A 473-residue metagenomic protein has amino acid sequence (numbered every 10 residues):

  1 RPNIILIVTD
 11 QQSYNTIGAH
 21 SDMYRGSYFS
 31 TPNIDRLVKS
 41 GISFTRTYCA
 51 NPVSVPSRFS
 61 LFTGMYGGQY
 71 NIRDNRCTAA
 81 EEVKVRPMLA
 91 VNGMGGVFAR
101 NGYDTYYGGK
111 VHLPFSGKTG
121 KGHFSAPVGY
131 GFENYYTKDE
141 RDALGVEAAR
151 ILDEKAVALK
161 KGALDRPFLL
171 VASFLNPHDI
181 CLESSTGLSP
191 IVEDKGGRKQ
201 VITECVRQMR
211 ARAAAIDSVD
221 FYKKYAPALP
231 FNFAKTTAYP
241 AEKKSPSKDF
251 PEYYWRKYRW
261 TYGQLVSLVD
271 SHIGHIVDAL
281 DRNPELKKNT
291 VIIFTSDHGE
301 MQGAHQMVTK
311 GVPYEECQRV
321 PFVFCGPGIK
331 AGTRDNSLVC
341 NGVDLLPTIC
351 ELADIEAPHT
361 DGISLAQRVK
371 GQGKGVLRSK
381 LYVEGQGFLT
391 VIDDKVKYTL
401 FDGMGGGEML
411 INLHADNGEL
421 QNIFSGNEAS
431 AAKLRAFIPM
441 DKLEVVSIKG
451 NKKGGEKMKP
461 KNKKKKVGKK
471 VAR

Functional and structural regions predicted by a protein language model:
R1-I42, D416, Q421-A429: Active-site-proximal N-terminal segment of extracellular/periplasmic enzymes that hydrolyze or transfer
I4-D10, K110, L169-A172, F322-V323 (+2 more regions): A short aromatic-rich beta-strand->coil structural motif
L6-T9, R46-Y48, L169-N176, V291-S296 (+3 more regions): Short beta-strand segments
Q11-S27, K160-R166, F174-N289, I293-V339 (+1 more regions): Active-site-proximal cap/lid insertion segments
Q11-Y14, A50-V53, Y66-G68, V111-P114 (+11 more regions): Short, solvent-exposed loop/turn segments at secondary-structure junctions
S21-R58, G64-M65, Q69, G102-T105 (+2 more regions): Short, structured active-site-proximal loop/turn typified by the sulfatase FGly-forming signature C/S-X-P-X-R
S57-L170, L175-G196, L377, F388: Catalytic-site neighborhoods of secreted/periplasmic enzymes that process anionic sulfate/phosphate groups
H298-A304, N341-L346, C350-G418, S430 (+1 more regions): C-terminal cap/loop subdomain of S1 sulfatases and analogous C-terminal strand-loop tails that border
